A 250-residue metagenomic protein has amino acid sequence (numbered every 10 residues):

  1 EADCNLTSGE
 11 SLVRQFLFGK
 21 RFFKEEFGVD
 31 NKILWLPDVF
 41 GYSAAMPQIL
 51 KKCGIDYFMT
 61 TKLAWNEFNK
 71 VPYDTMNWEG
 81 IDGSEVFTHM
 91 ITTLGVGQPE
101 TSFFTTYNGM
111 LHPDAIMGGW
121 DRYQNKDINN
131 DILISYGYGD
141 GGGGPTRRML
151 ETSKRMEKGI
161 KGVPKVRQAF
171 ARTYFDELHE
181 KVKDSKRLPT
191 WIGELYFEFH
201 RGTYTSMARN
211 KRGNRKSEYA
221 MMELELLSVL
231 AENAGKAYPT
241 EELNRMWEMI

Functional and structural regions predicted by a protein language model:
E1-I250: Catalytic-domain carbohydrate-binding cleft regions of carbohydrate-active enzymes
